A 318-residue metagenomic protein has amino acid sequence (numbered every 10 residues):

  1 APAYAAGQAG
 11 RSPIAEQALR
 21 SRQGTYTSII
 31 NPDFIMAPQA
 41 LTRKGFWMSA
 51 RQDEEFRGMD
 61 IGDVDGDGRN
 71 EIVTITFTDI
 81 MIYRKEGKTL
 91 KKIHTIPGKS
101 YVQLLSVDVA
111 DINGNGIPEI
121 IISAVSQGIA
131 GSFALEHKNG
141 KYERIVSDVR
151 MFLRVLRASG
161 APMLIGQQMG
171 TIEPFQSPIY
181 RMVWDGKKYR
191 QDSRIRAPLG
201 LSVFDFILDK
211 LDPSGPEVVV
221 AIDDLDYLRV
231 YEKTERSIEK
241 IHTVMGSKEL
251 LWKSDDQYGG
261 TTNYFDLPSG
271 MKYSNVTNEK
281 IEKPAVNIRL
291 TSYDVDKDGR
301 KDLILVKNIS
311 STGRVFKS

Functional and structural regions predicted by a protein language model:
A1-S318: Beta-propeller-forming repeat regions
